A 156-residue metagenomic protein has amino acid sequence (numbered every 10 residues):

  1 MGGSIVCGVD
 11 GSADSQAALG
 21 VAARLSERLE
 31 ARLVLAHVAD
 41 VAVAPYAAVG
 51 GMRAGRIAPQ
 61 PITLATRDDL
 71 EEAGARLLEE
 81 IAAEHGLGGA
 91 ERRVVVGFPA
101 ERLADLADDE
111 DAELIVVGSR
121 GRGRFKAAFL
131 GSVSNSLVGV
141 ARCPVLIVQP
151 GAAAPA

Functional and structural regions predicted by a protein language model:
M1, D14, R24, R28 (+5 more regions): Structural beta-alpha unit
G2-P59: Small/aliphatic-rich secondary-structure junction motif
R32, E113, P144: Residue-level detector of anion-binding/catalytic polar loops
V34-A36, E91-V95, L146: General small-molecule cofactor/ligand-binding pocket signal
G50-A54, D109-E110, V133-S134: Short, hinge-like loop/turn segments at secondary-structure boundaries
G55-R76: A short acidic, glycine-rich active-site loop that binds or catalyzes chemistry on phosphate/adenosine moieties
L114-S136, P150, A154-A156: Glycine-rich, Arg-bearing micro-motifs that act as flexible, cationic patches
V133, A141-R142: Short, structured coil segments at secondary-structure junctions
